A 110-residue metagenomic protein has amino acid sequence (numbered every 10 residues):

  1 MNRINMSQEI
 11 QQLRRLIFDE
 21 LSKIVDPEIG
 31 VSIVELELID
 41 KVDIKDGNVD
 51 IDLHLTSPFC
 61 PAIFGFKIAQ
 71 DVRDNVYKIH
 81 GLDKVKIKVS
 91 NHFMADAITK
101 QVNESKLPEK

Functional and structural regions predicted by a protein language model:
M1-K110: Domain-level signature for proteins that mediate thiol-based redox and metal-cofactor handling
